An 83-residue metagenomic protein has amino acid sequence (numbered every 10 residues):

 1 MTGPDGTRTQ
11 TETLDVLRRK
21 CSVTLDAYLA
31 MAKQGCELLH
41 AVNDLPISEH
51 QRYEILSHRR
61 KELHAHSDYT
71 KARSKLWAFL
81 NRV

Functional and structural regions predicted by a protein language model:
T2-L29, S57-R60: Short, charge/polar-rich alpha-helical segments
G6-T13, L39-H50, T70-V83: Long amphipathic alpha-helical coiled-coil segments
L25-S57: Short E/K-rich amphipathic alpha-helical oligomerization segments
A27-A32, E54-R82: Amphipathic alpha-helical coiled-coil segments
